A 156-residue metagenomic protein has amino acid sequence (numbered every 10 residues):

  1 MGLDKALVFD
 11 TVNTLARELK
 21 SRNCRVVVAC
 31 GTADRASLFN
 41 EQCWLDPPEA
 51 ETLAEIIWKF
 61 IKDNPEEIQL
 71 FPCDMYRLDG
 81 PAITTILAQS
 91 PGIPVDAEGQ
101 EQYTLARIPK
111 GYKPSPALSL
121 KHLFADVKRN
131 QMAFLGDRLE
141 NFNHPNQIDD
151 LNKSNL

Functional and structural regions predicted by a protein language model:
M1-E101, K110, S115-L118, A125-F142 (+1 more regions): Nucleotide and nucleotide-moiety/phosphate-recognizing core
D149, S154-L156: SAM-dependent methyltransferases
